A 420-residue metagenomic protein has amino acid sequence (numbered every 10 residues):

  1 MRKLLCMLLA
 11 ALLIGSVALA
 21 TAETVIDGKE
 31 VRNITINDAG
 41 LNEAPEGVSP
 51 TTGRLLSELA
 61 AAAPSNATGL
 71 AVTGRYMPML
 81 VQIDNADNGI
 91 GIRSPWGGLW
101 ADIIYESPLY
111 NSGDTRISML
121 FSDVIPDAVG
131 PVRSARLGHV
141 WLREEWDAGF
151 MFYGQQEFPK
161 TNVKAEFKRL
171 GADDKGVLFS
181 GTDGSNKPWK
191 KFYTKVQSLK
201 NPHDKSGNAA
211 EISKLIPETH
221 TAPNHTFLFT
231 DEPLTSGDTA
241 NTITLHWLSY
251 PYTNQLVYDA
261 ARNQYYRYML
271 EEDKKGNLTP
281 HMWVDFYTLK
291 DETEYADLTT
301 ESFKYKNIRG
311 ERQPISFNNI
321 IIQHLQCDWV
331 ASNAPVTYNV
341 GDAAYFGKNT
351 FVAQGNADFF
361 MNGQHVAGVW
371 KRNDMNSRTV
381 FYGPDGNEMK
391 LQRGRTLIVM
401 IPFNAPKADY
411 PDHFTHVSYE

Functional and structural regions predicted by a protein language model:
R2-E23: Sec-dependent N-terminal signal peptides of Gram-positive bacterial secreted proteins and lipoproteins
V25-Y105, S112-E420: A surface/extracellular/periplasmic glyco- and lipid-processing/surface-interacting theme
